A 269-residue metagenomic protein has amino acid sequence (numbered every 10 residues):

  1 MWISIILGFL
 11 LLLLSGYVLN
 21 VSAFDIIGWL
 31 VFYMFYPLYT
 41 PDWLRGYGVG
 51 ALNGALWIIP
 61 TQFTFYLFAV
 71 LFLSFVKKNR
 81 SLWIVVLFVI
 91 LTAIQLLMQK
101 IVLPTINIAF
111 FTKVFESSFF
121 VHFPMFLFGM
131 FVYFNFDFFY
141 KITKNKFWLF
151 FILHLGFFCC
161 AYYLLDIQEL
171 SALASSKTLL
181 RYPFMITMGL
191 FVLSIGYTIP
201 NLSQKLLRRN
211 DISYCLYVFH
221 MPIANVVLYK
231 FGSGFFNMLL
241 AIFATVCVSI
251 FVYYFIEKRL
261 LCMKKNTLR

Functional and structural regions predicted by a protein language model:
M1-F63, F184, M188-F191, I195: Membrane-interface helix-loop-helix regions
W2, I6, L10, L67 (+7 more regions): Generic alpha-helical transmembrane segments of integral inner-membrane proteins, especially permease/transport modules
G48-T61, Q99-F128, K141, F158-F191 (+2 more regions): Interfacial loop-to-helix transition and helix-capping segments at the boundaries of transmembrane helices
F63-T92, Y133-L149, G234-F235: Solvent-exposed interhelical
F68-F72, M125-F136, M188-G196, V248 (+1 more regions): Transmembrane alpha-helical segments
W83-K100, F151-C159, I242-S249: Small-polar-interrupted transmembrane alpha-helices in polytopic inner-membrane proteins
H154-K258: Alpha-helical transmembrane segments of multi-pass integral membrane proteins
L260-R269: Membrane-proximal cytoplasmic C-terminal regulatory module of class A 7TM GPCRs
